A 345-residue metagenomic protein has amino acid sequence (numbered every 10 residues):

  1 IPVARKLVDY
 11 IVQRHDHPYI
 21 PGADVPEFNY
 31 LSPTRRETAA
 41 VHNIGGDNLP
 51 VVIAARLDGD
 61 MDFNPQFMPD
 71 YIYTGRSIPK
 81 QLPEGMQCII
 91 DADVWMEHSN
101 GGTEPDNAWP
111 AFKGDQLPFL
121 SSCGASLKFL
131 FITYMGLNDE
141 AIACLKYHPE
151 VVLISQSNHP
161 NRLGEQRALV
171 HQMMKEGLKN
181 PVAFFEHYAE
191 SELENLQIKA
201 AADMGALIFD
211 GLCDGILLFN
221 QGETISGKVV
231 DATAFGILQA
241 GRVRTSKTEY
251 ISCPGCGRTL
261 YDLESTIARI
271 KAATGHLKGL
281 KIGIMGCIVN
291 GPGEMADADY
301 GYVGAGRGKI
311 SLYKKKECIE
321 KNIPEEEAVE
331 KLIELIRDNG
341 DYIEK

Functional and structural regions predicted by a protein language model:
I1-G45, I89, N107, Q116 (+2 more regions): Catalytic alpha/beta core domains of metabolic enzymes, predominantly
D47-Q66, D262-G306: C-terminal accessory/binding modules appended to enzymatic or scaffolding proteins
P50-V51, A55, D60-N64, D70-Y73 (+3 more regions): Extended alpha-solenoid helical-repeat scaffolds
L57-G59, S77-P79, W95, Y188-E190 (+5 more regions): Short, glycine-/Ser/Thr-/acidic-enriched flexible segments
N64-P65, T74, G308, L312 (+1 more regions): Radical SAM enzyme core and accessory elements
L207, C253, C287, M295 (+1 more regions): Conserved, mostly hydrophobic/aromatic
R307-Y313, C318-D341: Beta-strand/loop-dominated core regions that host nucleotide or nucleotide-derived cofactor-binding catalytic loops
